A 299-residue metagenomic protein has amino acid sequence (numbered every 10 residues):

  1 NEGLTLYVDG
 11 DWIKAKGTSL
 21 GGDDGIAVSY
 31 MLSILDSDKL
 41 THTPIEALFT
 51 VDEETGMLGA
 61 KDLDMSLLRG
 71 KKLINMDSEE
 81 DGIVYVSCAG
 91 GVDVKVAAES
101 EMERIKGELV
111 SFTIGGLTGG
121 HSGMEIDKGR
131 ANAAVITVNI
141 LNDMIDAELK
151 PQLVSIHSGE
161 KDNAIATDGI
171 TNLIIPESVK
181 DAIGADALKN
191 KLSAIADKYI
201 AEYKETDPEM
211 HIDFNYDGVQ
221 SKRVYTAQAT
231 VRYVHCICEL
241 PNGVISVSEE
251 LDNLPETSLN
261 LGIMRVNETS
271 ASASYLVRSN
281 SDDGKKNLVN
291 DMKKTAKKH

Functional and structural regions predicted by a protein language model:
N1-T55, A60-K61, G70-K71, K106-L109 (+3 more regions): Active-site metal-coordination/substrate-binding segment of hydrolases, especially metallo-dependent peptidases
K14-A15, G119-G123, A273: Short small-residue beta-strand/loop micro-motif enriched in glycine and branched aliphatics
T18-G22, M124-K128, E160-K161: Alpha-helix capping and helix-loop boundary segments enriched in small/acidic/polar residues
D24-G25, S78, S122, L173: Generic detector of well-ordered alpha-helical packing
Y30, F49-V51, M76-S78, A98-S100 (+5 more regions): Short, structured patches in soluble enzyme cores that scaffold and shape functional sites
T43-A133, M144-D146: Fold-level recognition of mixed alpha/beta catalytic cores in primary-metabolism enzymes, strongest
A134-H299: Metal-dependent amide/peptide-bond hydrolase catalytic core, centered on the "pita-bread" metallohydrolase fold
